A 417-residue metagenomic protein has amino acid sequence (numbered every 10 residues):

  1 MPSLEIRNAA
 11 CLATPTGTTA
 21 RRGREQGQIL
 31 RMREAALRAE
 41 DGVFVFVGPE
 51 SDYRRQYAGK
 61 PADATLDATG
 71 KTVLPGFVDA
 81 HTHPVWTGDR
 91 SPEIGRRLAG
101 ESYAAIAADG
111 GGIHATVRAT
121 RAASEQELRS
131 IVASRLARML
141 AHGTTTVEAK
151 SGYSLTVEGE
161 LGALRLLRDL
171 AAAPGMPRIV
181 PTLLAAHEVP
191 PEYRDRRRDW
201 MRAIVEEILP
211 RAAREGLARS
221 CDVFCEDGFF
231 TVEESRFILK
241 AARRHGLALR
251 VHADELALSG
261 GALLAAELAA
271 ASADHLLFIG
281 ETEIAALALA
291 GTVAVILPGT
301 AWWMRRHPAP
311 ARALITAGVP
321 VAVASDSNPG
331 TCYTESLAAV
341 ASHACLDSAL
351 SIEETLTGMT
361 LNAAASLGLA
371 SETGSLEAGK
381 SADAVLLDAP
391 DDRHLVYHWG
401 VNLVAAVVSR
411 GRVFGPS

Functional and structural regions predicted by a protein language model:
P2, T14-V73, A172: Histidine-rich, glycine-flanked metal-binding segment
P2-A10: Conserved N-terminal strand/loop that marks the beginning of ABC ATPase nucleotide-binding domains
E5, D63-D67, P181, V407: Conserved beta-strand scaffold positions in the cores of enzyme catalytic domains, especially in NTP/NDP-utilizing
A9, L37, G42, G70 (+14 more regions): Divalent metal-coordination and catalytic microenvironments
A20-Q28, M359-L361, S381-S417: C-terminal cap of metal-dependent C-N hydrolases
G59-I131: Metal-associated gating/positioning segment near the N- to mid-region
H114-I131, A137, T145-S259: Metal-coordinating catalytic core of metallo-dependent amide/deamination hydrolases
A248-L249, A257-S375, L387-R393, W399 (+1 more regions): Active-site-adjacent C-terminal substructures of enzyme catalytic domains
